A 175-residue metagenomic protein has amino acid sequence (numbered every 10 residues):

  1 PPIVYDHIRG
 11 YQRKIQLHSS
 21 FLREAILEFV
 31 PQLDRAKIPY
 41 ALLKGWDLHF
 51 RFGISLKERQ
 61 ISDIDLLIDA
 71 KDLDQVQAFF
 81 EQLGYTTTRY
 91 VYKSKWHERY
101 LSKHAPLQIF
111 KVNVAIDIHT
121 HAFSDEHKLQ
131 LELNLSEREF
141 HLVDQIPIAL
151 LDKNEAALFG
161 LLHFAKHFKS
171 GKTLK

Functional and structural regions predicted by a protein language model:
P1-S62, I68-K175: Conserved NTP-donor binding/palm subdomain of two-metal-ion nucleotidyltransferases/polymerases, i.e., the charged
